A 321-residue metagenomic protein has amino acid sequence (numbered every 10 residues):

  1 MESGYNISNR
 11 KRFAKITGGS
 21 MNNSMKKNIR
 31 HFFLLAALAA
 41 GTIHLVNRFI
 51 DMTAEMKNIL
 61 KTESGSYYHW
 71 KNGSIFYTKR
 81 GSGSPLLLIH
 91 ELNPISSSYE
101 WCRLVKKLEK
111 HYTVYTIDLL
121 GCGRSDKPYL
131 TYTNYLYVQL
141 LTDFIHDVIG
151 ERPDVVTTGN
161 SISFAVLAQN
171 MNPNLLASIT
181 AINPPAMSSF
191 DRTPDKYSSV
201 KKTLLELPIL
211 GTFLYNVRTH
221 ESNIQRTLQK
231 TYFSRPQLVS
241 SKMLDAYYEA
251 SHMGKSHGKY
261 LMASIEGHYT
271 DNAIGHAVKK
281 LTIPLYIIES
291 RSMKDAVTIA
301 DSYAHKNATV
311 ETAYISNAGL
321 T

Functional and structural regions predicted by a protein language model:
M25-I50: Hydrophobic alpha-helical topogenic segments used for membrane insertion/localization
Y67-R80: A short loop-to-beta-strand scaffold at the N-terminal edge of the catalytic core in hydrolase folds
T78-R124: Conserved HGGG/HGGXW glycine-rich cap/lid loop of the alpha/beta-hydrolase fold
T116-V156: Active-site loop/oxyanion-hole signature of alpha/beta-hydrolase fold enzymes
G150-P194: Conserved hydrolase catalytic core segment
M187-S234: Alpha-helical membrane-targeting segments
V217-A277: Conserved alpha/beta-hydrolase catalytic His-Asp/Glu region
K280-A318: Conserved loop-alpha-helix segment in the C-terminal half of the alpha/beta-hydrolase fold that carries the catalytic
